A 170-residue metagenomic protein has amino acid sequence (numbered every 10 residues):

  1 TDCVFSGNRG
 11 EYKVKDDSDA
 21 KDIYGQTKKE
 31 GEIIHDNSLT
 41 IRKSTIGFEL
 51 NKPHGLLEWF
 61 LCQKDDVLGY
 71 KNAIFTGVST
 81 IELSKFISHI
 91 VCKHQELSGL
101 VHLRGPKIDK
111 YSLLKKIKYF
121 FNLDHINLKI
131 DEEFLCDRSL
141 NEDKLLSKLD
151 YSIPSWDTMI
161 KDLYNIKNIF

Functional and structural regions predicted by a protein language model:
C3-I41, F48: Catalytic helix-loop patch of NAD(P)-dependent Rossmann-fold dehydrogenases
G7-E11, N51-G55, L113-K116: Short aromatic-enriched loop/helix-cap "lid" or pocket-rim segments at secondary-structure transitions that line
K21, I33-F75, I81-E82, H89: NAD(P)-dependent short-chain dehydrogenase/reductase
G25, T40, G77, K107 (+2 more regions): Short aromatic/basic micro-patch
K29-E32, H54-E58, Y111, S139 (+1 more regions): Short, surface-exposed alpha-helical segments at coil->helix boundaries
G69-I74, V101-I108, K148: Glycine-rich Rossmann NAD(P)(H)-binding loop
S84-H89, K93-D137: Mid/C-terminal beta-alpha module of Rossmann-like enzyme folds, strongest in SDR-family dehydrogenases/epimerases
D109-K115, L128-F170: Conserved C-terminal active-site "lid" loop/helix of NAD(P)H-dependent oxidoreductases that clamps the redox cofactor
